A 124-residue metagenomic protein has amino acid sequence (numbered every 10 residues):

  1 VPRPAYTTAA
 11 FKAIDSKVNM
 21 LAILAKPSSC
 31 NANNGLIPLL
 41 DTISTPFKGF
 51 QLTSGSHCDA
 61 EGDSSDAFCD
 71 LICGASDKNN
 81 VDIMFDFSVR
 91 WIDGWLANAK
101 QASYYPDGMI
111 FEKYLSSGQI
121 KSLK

Functional and structural regions predicted by a protein language model:
V1-A60: The feature captures the conserved acid-bearing segment of alpha/beta-hydrolase catalytic domains
S54-H57, D63-K124: Alpha/beta-hydrolase-fold serine-hydrolase catalytic core, especially in secreted/extracellular enzymes
